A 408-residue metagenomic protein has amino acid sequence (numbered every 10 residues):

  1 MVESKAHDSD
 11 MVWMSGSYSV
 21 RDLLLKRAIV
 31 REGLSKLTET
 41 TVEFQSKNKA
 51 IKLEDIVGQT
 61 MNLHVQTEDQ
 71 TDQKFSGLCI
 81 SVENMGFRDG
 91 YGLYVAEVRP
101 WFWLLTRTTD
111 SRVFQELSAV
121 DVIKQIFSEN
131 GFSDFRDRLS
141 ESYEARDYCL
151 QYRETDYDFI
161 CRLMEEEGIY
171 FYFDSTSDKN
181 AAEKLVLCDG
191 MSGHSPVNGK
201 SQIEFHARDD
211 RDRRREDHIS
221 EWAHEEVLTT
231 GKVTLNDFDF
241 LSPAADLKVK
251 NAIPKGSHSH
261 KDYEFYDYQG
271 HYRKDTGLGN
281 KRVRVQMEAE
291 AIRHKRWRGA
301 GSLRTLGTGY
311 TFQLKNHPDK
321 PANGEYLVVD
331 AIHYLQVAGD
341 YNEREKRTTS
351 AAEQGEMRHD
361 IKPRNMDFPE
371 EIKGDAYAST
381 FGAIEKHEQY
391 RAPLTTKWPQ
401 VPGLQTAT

Functional and structural regions predicted by a protein language model:
M1-T408: Amphipathic alpha-helical and helix-coil boundary elements used as assembly and membrane-proximal scaffolds
